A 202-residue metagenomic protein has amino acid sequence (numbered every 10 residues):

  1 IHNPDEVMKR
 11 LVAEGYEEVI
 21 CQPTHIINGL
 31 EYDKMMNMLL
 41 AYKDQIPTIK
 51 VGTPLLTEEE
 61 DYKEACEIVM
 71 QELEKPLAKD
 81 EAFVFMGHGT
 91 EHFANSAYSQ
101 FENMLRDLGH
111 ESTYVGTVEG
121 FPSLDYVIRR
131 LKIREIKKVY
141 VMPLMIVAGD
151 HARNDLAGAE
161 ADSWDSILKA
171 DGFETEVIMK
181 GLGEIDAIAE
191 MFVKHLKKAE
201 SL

Functional and structural regions predicted by a protein language model:
I1-L202: Active-site-proximal alpha-helix that buttresses catalytic centers in soluble enzyme cores
